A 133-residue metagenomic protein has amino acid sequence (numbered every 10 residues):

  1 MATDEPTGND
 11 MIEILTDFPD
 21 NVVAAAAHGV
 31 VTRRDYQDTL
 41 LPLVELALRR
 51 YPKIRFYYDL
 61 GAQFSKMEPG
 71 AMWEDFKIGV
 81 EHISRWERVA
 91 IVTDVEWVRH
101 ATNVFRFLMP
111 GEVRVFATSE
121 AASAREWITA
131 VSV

Functional and structural regions predicted by a protein language model:
A2-V133: Amphipathic, Lys/Arg-enriched alpha-helical "gate/interface" segment within cytosolic domains that mediates
